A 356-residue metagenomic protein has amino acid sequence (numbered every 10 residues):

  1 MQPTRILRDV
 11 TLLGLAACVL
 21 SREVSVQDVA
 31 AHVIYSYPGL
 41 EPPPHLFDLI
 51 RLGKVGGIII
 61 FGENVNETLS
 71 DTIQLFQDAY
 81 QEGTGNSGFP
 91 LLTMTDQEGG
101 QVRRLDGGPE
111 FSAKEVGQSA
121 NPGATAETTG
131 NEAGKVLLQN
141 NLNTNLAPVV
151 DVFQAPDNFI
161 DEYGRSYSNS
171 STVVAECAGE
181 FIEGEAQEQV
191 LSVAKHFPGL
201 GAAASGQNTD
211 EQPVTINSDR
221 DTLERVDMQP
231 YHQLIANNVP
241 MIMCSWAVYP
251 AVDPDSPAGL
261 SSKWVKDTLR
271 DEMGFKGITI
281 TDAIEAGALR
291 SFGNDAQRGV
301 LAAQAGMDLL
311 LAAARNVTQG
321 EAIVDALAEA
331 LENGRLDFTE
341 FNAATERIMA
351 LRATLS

Functional and structural regions predicted by a protein language model:
M1-E23: Fungal secretory targeting signals
L20-G107, G299, M307-L311: N-terminal hydrophobic targeting/anchoring segments and the immediately downstream early-domain regions of hydrolases
S25, H45, E67-Q81, G85 (+1 more regions): Second-shell residues forming the walls of enzyme active-site clefts
A31-Y37, G56-I60, L91-Q97, T144-P148 (+5 more regions): Hydrophobic faces of well-ordered beta-strands that scaffold small-molecule active sites in alpha/beta enzyme cores
Q77-E110, T129-F153, V174-G199: Glycine-rich, aromatic-flanked loop segments that form ligand/cofactor-binding clefts across common enzyme folds
V102-L105, F153-F159, G201-G206, A251: Short acidic/His/Gly/Ser-rich catalytic and metal-binding motifs that mark active-site loops of diverse hydrolases
P109-P122, Y167-S168: A charged helix-plus-loop insertion that forms the helical arch/lid used to bind and gate nucleic-acid substrates
N333-S356: Mid-to-C-terminal alpha-helical segments outside catalytic/metal-binding sites
